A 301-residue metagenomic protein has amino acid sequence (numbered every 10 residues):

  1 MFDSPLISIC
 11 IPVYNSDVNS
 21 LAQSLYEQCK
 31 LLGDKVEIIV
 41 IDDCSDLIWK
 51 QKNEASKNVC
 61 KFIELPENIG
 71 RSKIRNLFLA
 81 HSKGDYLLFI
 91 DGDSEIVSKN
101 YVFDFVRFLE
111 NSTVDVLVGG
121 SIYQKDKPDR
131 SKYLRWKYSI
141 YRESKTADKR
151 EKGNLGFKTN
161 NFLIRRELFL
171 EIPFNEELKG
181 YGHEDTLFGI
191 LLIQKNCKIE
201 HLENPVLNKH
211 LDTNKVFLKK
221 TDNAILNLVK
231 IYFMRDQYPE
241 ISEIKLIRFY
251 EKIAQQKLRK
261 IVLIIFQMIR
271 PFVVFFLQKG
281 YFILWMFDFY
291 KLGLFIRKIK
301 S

Functional and structural regions predicted by a protein language model:
N15-K30: Short, well-formed alpha-helical segments that are part of the catalytic scaffolds of diverse glycosyltransferases
V40-K50, S94-E95: A conserved acidic beta->alpha catalytic loop
L65-S82: Glycine-rich, basic loop-to-helix element that forms the pyrophosphate-binding segment of sugar-nucleotide handling
L87: Short aromatic/hydrophobic "clamp" motif used to bind/position activated sugar donors
K99-K132: Conserved donor NDP-sugar-binding/catalytic core segment of glycosyltransferases
R135-N154: Short, flexible, basic/aromatic active-site loop/helix in glycosyltransferases
G180-F188: Acidic donor-binding loop at a coil-to-helix junction in glycosyltransferase catalytic cores that engages
N223, I241-S301: Non-catalytic, C-terminal membrane-associated alpha-helical segments of glycosyltransferases
